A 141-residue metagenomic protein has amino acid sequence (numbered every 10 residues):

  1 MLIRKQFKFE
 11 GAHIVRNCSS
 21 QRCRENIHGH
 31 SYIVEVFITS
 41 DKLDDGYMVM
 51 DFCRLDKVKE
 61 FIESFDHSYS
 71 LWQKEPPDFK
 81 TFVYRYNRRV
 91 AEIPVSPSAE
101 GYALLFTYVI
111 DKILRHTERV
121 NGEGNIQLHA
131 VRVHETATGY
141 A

Functional and structural regions predicted by a protein language model:
M1-A141: Charge-rich, low-complexity N-terminal segments
